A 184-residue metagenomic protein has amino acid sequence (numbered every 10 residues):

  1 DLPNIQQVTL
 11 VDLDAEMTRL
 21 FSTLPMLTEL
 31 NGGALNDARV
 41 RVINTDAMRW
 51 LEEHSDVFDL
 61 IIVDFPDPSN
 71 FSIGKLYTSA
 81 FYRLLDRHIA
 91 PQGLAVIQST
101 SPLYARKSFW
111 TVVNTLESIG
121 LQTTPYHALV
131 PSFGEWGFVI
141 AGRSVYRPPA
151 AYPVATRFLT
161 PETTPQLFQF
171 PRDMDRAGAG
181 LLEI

Functional and structural regions predicted by a protein language model:
D1-I97, P102-V112, E117-I119, P125 (+1 more regions): The AdoMet/dcAdoMet-binding core of the Class I SAM-like
A38, M48, E53, Q122-I184: Soluble small-group transferase modules, centered on the S-adenosyl donor enzyme superfamily
